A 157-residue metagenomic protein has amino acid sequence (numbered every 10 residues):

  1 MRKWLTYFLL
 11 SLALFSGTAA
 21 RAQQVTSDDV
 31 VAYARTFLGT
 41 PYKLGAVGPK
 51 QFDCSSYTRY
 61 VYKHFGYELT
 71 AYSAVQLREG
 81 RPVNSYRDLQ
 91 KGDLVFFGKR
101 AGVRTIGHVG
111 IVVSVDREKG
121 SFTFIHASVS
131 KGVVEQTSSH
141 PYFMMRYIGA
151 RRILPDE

Functional and structural regions predicted by a protein language model:
M1-W4: Positively charged n-region of N-terminal signal peptides that target proteins for export
Y7-S16: Bacterial N-terminal signal peptides
T18-A22: Sec/Tat signal peptide C-region and signal peptidase I cleavage site
V25, V83, I106-E157: Aromatic- and glycine-rich peptidoglycan recognition patches
T36, P41-K91: Catalytic cysteine-centered active-site loop
A101-R104: Short, charged beta-turn/beta-strand-edge "cap" motif at the junction between a beta-strand and an adjacent loop
